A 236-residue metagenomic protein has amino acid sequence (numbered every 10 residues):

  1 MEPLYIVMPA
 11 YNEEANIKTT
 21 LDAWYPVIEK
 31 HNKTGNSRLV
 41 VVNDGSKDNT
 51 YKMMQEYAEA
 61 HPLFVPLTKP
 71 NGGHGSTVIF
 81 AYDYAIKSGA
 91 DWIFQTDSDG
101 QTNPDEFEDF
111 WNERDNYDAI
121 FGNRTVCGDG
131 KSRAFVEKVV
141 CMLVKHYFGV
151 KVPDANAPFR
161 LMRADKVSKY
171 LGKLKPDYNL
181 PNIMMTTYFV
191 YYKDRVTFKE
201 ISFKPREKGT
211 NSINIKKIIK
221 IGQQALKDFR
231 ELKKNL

Functional and structural regions predicted by a protein language model:
M1-P3, K173-L236: Hydrophobic helical membrane-anchoring modules
E2-M8, I17, W24, S37-V42: Hydrophobic targeting segments
M8, N32-S46, L67-P70: Short beta-strand/loop segment that forms part of the nucleotide-sugar
E13-K30: Short, well-formed alpha-helical segments that are part of the catalytic scaffolds of diverse glycosyltransferases
E13-N16, S46, H74: Donor nucleotide-sugar binding loop of glycosyltransferases
N43-K52, G100: A conserved acidic beta->alpha catalytic loop
K69-K87, W92, P104-N179, R206-K216 (+1 more regions): Acceptor/aglycone-binding surface of glycosyltransferases and processive sugar-polymer synthases
